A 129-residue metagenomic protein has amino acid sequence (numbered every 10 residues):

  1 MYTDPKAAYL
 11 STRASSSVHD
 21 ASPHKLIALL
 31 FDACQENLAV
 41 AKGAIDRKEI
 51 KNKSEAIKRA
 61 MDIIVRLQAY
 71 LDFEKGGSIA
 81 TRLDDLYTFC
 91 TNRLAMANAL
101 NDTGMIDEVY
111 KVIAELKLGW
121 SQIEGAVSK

Functional and structural regions predicted by a protein language model:
M1-V40, A44-R47, K51-K58, V65 (+2 more regions): N-terminal intrinsically disordered, cationic/polar leader segments that include organellar targeting peptides
